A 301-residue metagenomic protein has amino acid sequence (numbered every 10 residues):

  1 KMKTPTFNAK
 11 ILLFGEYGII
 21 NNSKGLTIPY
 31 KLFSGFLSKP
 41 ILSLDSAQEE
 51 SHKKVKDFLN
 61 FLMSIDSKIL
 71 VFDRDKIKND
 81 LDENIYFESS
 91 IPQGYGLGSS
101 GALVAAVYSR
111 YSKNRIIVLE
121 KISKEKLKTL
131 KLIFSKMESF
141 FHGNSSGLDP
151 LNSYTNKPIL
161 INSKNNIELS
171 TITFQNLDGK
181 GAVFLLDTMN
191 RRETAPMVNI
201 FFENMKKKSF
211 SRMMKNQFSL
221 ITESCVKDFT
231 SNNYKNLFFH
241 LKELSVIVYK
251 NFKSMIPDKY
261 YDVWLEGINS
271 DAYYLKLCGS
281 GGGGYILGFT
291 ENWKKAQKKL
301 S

Functional and structural regions predicted by a protein language model:
M2-F14, G18-I20, T27-I28, G35-L81 (+5 more regions): C-terminal nucleotide
S90-A102: Gly/Ser-rich catalytic serine loop of serine hydrolases
G98-S100, C278-G283: Glycine-rich beta-strand-to-loop/alpha-helix junction loops that act as flexible
A102-N114: Stable alpha-helical structural segments in soluble proteins, enriched in small hydrophobic residues
